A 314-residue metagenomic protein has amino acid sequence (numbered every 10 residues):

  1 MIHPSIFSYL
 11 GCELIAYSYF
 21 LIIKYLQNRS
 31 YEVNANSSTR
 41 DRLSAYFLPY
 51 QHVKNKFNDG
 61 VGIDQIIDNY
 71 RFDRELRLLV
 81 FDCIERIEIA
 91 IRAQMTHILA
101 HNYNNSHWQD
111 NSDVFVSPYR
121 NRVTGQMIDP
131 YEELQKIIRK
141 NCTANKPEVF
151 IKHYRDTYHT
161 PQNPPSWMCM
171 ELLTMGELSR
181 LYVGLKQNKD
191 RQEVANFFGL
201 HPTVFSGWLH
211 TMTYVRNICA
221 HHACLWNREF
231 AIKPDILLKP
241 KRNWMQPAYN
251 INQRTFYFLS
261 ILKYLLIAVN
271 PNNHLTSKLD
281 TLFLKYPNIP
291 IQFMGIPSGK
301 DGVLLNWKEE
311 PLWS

Functional and structural regions predicted by a protein language model:
I6-L14, Y19-S314: Long, contiguous internal "core" modules enriched in hydrophobic/ aromatic residues
